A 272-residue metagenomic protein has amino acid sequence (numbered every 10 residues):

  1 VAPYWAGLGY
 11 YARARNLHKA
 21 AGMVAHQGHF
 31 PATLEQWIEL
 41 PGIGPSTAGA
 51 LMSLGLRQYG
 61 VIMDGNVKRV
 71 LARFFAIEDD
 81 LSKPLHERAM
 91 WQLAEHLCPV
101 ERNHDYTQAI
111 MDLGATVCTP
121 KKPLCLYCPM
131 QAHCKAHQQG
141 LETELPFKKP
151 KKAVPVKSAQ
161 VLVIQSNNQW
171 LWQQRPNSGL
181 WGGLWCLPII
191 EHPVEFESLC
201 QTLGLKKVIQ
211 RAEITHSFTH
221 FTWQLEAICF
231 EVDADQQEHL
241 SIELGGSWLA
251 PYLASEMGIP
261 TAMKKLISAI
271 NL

Functional and structural regions predicted by a protein language model:
V1-L126, M130-T143: Catalytic cores of DNA base-excision repair glycosylases
D112-L272: Intrinsically disordered, low-complexity, charged terminal extensions of DNA damage-control enzymes
